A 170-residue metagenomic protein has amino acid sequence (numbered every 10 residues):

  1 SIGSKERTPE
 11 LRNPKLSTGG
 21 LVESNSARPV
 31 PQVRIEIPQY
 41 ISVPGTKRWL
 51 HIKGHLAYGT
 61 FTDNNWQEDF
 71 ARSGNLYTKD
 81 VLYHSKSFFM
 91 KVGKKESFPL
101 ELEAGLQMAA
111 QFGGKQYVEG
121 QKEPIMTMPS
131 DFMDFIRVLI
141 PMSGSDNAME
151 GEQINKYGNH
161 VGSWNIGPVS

Functional and structural regions predicted by a protein language model:
S1-I2, V33-Q39, F88-K94, P168-S170: Residues on the lipid-exposed face of transmembrane beta-strands in outer-membrane beta-barrel proteins
I2-E6, I52-T60, L102-A110: Transmembrane beta-barrel strands of outer-membrane/channel proteins
S4-P14, T18-Q32: Aromatic-lined, polymer-binding surfaces characteristic of secreted/periplasmic polysaccharide-degrading enzymes
R12-G19, N64-S73, K115-G120: Outer-membrane beta-barrel translocator domains and adjoining extracellular loop/strand segments of Gram-negative
T18-E23, R72-L76, I154-Y157: Extracellular loop and loop/strand-boundary signature of outer-membrane beta-barrel proteins
S24-V30, K47, K79-S85, N159-I166: Transmembrane beta-barrel outer-membrane domains
Y40-G54, K91-E103: Short loop/turn motifs that connect adjacent beta-strands in outer-membrane beta-barrel proteins
L102-A104, F112-S170: Long, internal scaffold/assembly segments composed of regular secondary structure
